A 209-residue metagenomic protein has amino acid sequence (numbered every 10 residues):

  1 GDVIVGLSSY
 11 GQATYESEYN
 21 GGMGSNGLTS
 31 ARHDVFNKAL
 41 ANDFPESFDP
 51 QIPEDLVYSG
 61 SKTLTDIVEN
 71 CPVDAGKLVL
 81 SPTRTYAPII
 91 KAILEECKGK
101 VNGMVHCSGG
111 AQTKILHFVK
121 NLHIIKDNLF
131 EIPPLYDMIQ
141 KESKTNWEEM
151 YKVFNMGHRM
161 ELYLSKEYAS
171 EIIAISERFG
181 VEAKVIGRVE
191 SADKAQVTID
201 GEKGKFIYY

Functional and structural regions predicted by a protein language model:
D2-Y209: Helix-biased detector of long, well-ordered alpha-helical tracts
